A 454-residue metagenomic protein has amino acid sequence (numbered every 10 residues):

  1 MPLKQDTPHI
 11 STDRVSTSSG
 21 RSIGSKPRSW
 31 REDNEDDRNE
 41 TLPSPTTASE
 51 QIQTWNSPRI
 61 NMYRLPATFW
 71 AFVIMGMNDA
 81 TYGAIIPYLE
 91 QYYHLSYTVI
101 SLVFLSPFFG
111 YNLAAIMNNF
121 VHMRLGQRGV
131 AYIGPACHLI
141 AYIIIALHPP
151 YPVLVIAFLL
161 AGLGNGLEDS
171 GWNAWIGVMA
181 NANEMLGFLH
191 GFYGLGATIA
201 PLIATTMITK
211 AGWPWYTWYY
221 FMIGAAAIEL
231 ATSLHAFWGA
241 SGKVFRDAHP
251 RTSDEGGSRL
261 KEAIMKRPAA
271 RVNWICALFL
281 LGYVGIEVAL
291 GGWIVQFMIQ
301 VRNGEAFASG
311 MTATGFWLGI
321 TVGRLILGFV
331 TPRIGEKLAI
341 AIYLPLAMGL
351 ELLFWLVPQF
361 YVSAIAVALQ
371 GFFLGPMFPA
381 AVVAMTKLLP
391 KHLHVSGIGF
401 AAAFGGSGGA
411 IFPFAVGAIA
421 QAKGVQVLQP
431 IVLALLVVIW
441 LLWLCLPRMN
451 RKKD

Functional and structural regions predicted by a protein language model:
M1-A71, M75, L260-V272: Cytosolic juxtamembrane N-terminal segment immediately preceding the first transmembrane helix of multi-pass
Y82-G83, P268-V322: Extracytoplasmic gate region of multi-pass secondary transporters
H94, G126, L147-P152, N303 (+2 more regions): Helix-breaking motifs and short loop linkers at transmembrane-helix boundaries and internal kinks in secondary membrane
N112-P152: Conserved MFS/SLC helix-loop-helix module at the cytosolic interface between two early adjacent transmembrane helices
A114-Q127, I208, G323-E336, A420-Q421: Helix-to-loop junctions at the C-terminal end of transmembrane segments in multipass secondary transporters
A157-F192: Cytoplasmic helix-loop-helix junction between adjacent transmembrane helices in 12-TM secondary transporters
G166-A180, G375-P390: Intracellular juxtamembrane helix-capping segments at the cytosolic ends of symmetry-related transmembrane helices
A182, F188-D247: Helix-loop-helix hairpin linking two adjacent transmembrane segments in secondary transporters
